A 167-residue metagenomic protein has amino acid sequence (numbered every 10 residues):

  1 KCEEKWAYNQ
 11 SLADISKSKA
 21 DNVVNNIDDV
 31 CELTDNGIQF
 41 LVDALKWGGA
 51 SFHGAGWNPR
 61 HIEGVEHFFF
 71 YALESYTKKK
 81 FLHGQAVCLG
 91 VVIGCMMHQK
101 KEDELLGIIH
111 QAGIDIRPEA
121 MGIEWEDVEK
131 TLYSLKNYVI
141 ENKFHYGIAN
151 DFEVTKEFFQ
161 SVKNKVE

Functional and structural regions predicted by a protein language model:
K1-E3, Q99-E167: C-terminal charged capping/lid subdomain of soluble metabolic enzymes
K1-R60: Carboxylate- and glycine-rich phosphate/diphosphate-binding segment that chelates Mg2+/Mn2+
K19, G37-F40, H61, V65 (+3 more regions): Residue-level detector of well-ordered alpha-helical segments, enriched for hydrophobic/aromatic packing positions
A20-T34, L45, L73, T77 (+3 more regions): Structural signal for hydrophobic packing residues in well-ordered secondary-structure cores of soluble enzyme domains
V24-D28, F70, E74, V92 (+2 more regions): Amphipathic alpha-helical segments within well-ordered protein domains
G37-F52, V91, I109, T131-K143: Short alpha-helical scaffolding segments that buttress acidic/His motifs in well-ordered protein cores
L45-G49, F70, G147-D151: C-terminal accessory domains and tails appended to enzymatic cores
R60-Q99: C-terminal catalytic subdomain
